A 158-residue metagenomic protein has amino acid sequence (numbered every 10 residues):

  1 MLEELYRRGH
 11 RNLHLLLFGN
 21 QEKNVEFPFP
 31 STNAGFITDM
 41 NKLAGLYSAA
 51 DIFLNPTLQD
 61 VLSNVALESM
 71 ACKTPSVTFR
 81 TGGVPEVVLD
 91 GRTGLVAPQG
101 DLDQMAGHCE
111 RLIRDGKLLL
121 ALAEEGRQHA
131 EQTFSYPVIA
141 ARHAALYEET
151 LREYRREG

Functional and structural regions predicted by a protein language model:
N12, G19-N41: Nucleotide-activated donor-binding/catalytic signature segment of Leloir-type glycosyltransferases, i.e., the conserved
E26, T81-G91, L95-V96: Short acidic/histidine- and often glycine-rich active-site loop of Leloir-type glycosyltransferases that engages
A44-A50: Short alpha-helical donor nucleotide-sugar binding micro-motif in glycosyltransferases
L58: Aromatic "clamp/platform" in nucleotide-sugar-dependent glycosyltransferases that forms part of the donor/acceptor
P75-T78: Short hydrophobic beta-strand element within catalytic cores of glycosyltransferases and related nucleotide-activated
D90-G91, L95-L102, R111-G116: Conserved acidic donor-binding segment of nucleotide-sugar-dependent glycosyltransferases
Q104, R111, L118-T133, I139-A145: A short, well-ordered alpha-helix in the C-terminal region of glycosyltransferases
